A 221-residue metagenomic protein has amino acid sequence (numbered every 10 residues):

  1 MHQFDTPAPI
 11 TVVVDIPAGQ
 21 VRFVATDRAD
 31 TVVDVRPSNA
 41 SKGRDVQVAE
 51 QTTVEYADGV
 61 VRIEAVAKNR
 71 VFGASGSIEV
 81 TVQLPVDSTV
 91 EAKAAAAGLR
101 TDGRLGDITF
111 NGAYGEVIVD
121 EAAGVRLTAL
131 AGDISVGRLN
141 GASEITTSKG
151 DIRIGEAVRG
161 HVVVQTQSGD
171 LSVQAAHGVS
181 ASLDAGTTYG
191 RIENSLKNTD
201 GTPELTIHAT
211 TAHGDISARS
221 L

Functional and structural regions predicted by a protein language model:
M1-Q47, N69-T81, I192-G201: Short acidic/polar N-terminal linker immediately downstream of export determinants
H2-D5, A49-V125, D133-V136, T202-L221: Right-handed parallel beta-helix
T6-A8, D27, L84-V86, E121 (+2 more regions): Short loop/turn positions at the edges of beta-strands in beta-sheet-rich folds
V14, A92, F110, I145 (+1 more regions): Active-site alpha-helical segments that house and flank conserved acidic catalytic motifs for diphosphate chemistry
P17, T26, R36, V66 (+11 more regions): Surface loops and adjacent helix of pleckstrin homology
F23, V33, I63-E64, A92 (+4 more regions): Short hydrophobic/aromatic-rich beta-strand segments that constitute the beta-sheet cores of beta-sandwich/beta-barrel
G137-L221: Short, surface-exposed interaction patches in beta-rich subdomains that mediate adhesion/assembly near membranes
